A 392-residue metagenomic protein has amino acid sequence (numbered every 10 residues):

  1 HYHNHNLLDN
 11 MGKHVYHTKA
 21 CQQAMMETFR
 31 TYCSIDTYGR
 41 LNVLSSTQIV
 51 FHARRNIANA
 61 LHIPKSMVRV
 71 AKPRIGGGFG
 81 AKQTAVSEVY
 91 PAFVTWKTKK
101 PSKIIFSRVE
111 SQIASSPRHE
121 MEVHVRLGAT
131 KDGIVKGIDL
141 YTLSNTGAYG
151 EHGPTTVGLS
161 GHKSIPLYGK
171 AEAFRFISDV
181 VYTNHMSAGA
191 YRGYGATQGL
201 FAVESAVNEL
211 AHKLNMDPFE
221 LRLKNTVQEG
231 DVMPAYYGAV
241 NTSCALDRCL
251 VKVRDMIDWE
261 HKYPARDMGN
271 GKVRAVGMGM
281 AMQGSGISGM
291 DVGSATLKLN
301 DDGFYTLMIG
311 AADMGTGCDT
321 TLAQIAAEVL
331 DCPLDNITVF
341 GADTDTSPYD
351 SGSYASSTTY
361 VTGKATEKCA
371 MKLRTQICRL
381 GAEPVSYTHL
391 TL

Functional and structural regions predicted by a protein language model:
H1-L390: Structural alpha/beta core scaffold segments of enzyme domains
